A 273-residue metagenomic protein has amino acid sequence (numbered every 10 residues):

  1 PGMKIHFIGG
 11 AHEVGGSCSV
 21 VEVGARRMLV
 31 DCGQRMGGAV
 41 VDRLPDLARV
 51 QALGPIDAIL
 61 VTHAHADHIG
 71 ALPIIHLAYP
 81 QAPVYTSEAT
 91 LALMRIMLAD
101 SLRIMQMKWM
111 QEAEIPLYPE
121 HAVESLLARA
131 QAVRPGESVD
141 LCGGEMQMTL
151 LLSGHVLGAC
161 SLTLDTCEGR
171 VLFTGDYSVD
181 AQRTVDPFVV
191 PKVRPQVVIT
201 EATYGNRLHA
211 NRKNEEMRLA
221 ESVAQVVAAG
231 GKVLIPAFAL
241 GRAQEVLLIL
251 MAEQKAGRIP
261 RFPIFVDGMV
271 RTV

Functional and structural regions predicted by a protein language model:
H6-I8, V14, V20-V23, G136-V190: Catalytic core of the metallo-beta-lactamase
A11-G16, V23-A82, T86-A92, M97-A128 (+2 more regions): Pre-active-site segment of Zn-dependent metallo-hydrolases
H12, H65-D67, V156-L157, F238-E245: Gly/Ser/Thr-rich loops at beta-strand to alpha-helix junctions that form or flank small-molecule/cofactor-binding
V30-C32, I56-H65, L72, Y85-S87 (+5 more regions): Active-site neighborhood of phospho(di)ester-bond hydrolases with catalytic His/Asp-centered motifs
A82-L91, I199, P260-V273: Short internal beta-strands
A128-P135: Short acidic-hydrophobic, aromatic-tinged amphipathic segments that line or gate anion-handling sites
L162, G169, P195-R207: Gly-rich Lys/Arg/Thr-decorated short loops/hinges at beta-loop-alpha junctions or inter-strand turns that position
A220-V273: Hard-cation-handling environments
